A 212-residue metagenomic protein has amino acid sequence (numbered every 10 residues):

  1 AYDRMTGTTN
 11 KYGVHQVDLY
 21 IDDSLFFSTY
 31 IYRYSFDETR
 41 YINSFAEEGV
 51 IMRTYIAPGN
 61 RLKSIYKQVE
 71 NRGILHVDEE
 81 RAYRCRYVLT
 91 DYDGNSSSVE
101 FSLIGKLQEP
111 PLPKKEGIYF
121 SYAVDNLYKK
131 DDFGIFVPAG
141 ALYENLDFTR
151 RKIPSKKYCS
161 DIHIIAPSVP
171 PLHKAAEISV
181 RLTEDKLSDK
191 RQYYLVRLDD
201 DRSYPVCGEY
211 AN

Functional and structural regions predicted by a protein language model:
A1, L112-N145: Compositionally biased low-complexity segments at domain edges in trafficked proteins and select soluble regulators
Y2-T9, V180-E184: Short amphipathic, basic-aromatic surface patches that mediate peripheral association with negatively charged
Y12-H76: Exoplasmic/lumenal beta-rich domain surfaces
H76-A82, L187: Surface-exposed, short loops/turns at beta-strand junctions within beta-sandwich domains
R84, Y92-S121: Short beta-strand elements
P111-Y122, T149-D200: Proteolytic processing hotspots in large secreted/extracellular or virion-associated proteins and select intracellular
A211-N212: C-terminal beta-strand-rich structural cap/linker in extracellular carbohydrate-active enzymes
